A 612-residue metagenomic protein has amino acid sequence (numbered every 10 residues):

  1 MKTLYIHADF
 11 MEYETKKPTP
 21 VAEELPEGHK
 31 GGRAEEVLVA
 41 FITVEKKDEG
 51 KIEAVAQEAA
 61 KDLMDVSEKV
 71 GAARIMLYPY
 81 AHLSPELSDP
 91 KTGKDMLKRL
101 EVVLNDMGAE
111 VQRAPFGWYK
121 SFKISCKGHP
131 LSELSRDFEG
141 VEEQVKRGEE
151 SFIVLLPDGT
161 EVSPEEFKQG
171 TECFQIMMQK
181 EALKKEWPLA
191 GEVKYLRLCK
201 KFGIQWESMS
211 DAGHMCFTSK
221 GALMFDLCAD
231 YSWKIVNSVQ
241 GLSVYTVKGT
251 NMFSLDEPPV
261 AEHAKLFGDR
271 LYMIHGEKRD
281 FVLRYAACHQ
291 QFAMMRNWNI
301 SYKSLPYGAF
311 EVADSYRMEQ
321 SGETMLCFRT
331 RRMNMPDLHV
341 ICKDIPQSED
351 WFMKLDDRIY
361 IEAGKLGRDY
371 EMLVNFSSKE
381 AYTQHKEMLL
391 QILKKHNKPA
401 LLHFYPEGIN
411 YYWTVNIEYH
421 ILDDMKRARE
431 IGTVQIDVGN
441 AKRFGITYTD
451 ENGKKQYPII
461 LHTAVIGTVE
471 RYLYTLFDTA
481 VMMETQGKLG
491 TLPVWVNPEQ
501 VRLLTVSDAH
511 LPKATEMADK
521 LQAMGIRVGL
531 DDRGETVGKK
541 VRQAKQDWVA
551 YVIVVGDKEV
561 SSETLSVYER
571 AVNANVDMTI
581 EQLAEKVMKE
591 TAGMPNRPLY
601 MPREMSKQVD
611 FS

Functional and structural regions predicted by a protein language model:
M1-S612: NTP/phosphate- and nucleic-acid-binding module
